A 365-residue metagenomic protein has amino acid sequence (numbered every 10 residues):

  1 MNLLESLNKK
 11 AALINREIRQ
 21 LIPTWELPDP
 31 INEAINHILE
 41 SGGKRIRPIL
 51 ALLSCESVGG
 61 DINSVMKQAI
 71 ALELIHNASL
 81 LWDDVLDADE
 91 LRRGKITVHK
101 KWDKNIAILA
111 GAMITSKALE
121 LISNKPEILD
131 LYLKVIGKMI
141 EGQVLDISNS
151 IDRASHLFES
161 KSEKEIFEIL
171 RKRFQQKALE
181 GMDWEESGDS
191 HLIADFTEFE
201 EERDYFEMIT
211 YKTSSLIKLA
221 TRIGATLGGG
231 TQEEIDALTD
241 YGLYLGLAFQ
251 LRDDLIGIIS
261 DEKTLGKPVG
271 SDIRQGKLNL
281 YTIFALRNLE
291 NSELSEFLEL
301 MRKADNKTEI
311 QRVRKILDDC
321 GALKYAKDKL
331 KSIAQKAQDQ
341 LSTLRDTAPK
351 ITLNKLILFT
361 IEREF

Functional and structural regions predicted by a protein language model:
M1-I22: N-terminal amphipathic/basic leader segments beginning at the initiator methionine
N2-S6, I38, E201, Y205-M208 (+2 more regions): Non-transmembrane, amphipathic alpha-helical segments
A12, I22-L294, S332, L358: Mg2+-dependent prenyl diphosphate-binding active-site environment of isoprenoid biosynthetic enzymes
L39-E40, S123, R287, R302 (+2 more regions): Alpha-solenoid HEAT/Armadillo repeat architecture
L52, I310, Q338, I357-L358: Heptad-repeat amphipathic alpha-helical coiled-coil interaction surface used for oligomerization/assembly
S295-L341: Mobile late-domain/C-terminal helix-loop "cap" segments that border catalytic sites or the cytosolic face
I333, D339, D346-F365: Short, amphipathic C-terminal "tail helix"
